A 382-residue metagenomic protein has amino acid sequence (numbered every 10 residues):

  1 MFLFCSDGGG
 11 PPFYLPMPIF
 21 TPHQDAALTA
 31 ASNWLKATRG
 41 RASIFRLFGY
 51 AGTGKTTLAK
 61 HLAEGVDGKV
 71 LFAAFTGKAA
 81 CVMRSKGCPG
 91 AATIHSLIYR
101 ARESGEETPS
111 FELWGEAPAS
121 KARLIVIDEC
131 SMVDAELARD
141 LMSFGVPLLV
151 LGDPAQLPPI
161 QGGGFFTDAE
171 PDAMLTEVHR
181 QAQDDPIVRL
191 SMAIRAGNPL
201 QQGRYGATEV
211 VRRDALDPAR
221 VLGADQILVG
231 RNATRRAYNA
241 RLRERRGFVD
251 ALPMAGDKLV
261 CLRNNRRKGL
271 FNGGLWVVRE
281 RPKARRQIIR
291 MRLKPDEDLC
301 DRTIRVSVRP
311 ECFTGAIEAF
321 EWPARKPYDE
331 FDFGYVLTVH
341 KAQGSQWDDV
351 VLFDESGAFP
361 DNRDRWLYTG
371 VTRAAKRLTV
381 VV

Functional and structural regions predicted by a protein language model:
L15, P22, A26-L35, R39-L58 (+2 more regions): Conserved helicase motor core of P-loop NTPases
R39, G105-R123, M142-F144, A342: Short basic/glycine-enriched coil/helix segment immediately N-terminal to the Walker B
R41-A42, V70, G77, S104 (+3 more regions): Catalytic phosphate/metal-binding cores of nucleic-acid and nucleotide-processing enzymes, i.e., regions that mediate
T57-D67: Walker A/P-loop NTP-binding motif
A73-P118, L337: Inter-Walker segment of RecA-like/P-loop motor cores
D128-E129, G152: Walker B catalytic acidic pair
M291-V382: C-terminal accessory regions
